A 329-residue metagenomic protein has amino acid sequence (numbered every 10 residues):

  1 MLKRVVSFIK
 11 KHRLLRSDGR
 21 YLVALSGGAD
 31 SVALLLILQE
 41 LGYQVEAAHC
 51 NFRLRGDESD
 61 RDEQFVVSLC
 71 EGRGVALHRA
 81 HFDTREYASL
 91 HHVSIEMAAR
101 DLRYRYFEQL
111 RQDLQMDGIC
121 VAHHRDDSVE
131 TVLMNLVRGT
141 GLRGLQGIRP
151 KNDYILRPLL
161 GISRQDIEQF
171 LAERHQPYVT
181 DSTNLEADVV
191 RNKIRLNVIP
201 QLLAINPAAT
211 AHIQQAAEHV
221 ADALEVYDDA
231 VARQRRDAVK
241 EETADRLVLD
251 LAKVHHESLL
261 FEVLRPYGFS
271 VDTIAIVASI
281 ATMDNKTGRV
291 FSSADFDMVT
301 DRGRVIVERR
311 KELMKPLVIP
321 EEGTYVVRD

Functional and structural regions predicted by a protein language model:
M1-N135, Q165-D166, M298: ATP-dependent adenylation/nucleotidyltransferase module used to activate substrates
L2-D30, Y43-C50, F82, L102 (+3 more regions): AMP-forming adenylation/ATP pyrophosphatase catalytic core
L15, L54, A88, L145-I148 (+3 more regions): Short clusters of hydrophobic/aromatic residues that line enzyme substrate/ligand-binding pockets
A24, R55-G56, E96-M97, R157 (+3 more regions): A generic secondary-structure micro-motif detector that highlights 1-2 residue hydrophobic/ambivalent hotspots embedded
L38, C70, I148, L171 (+1 more regions): Short hydrophobic alpha-helical segments of the AMP-binding
G42-Q44, G74-A76, L142, N152 (+2 more regions): A generic structural signal for alpha->beta connector loops
L54-E58, L185-D188, P316-L317: Acidic, metal-coordinating catalytic cores used for nucleic-acid/nucleotide bond scission and strand-transfer chemistry
G118, H124-A275, A281: Flexible helical/loop "lid" subdomain adjacent to adenine-nucleotide binding pockets
